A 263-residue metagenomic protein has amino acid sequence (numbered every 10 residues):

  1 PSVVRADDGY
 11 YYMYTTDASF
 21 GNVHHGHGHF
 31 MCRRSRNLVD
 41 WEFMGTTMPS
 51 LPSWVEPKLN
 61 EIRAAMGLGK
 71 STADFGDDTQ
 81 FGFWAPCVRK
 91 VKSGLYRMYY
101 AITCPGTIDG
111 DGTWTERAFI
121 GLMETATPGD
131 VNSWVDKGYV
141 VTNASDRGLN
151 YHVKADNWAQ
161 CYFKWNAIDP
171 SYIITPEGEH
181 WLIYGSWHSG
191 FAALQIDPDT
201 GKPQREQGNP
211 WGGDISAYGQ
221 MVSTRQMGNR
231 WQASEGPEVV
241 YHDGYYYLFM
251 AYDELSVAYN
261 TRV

Functional and structural regions predicted by a protein language model:
P1-V263: Carbohydrate-active catalytic/glycan-binding domains of CAZyme proteins, especially the secreted or lumenal ectodomains
